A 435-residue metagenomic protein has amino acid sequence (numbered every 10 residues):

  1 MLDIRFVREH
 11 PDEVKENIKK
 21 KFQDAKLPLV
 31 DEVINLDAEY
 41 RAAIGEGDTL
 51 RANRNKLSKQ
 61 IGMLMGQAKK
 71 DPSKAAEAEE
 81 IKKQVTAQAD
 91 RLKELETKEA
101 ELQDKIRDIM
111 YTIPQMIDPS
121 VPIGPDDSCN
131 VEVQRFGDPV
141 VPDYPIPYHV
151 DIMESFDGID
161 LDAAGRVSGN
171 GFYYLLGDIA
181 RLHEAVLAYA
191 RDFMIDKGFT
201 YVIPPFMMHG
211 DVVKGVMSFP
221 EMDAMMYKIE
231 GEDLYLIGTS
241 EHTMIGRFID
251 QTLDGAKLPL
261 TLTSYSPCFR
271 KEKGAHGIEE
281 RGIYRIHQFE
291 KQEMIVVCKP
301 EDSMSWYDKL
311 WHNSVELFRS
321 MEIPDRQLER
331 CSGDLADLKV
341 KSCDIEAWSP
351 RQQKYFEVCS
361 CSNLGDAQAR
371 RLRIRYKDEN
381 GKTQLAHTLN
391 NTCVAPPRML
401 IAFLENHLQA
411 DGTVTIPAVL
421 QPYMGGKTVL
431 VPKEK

Functional and structural regions predicted by a protein language model:
M1-V140, E154, G158: N-terminal alpha-helical targeting/anchoring segments
L27, R135-K435: TRNA-recognition modules of translation machinery and tRNA-sensing kinases, especially anticodon-binding
